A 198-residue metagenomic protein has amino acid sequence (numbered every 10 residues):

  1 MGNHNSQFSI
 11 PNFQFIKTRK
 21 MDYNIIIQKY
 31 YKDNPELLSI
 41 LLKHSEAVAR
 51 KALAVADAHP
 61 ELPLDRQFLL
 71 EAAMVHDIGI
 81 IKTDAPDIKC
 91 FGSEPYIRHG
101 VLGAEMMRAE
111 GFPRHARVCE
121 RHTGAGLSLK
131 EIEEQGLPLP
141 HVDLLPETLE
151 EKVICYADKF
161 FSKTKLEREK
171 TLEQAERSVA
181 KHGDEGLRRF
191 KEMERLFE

Functional and structural regions predicted by a protein language model:
M1-K17: Short, basic, low-complexity termini and linkers enriched in Ser/Thr/Gly/Pro that act as targeting/leader peptides
R19, D65-Q67, H99, G111 (+1 more regions): Residue-level preference for nonpolar/small residues embedded in alpha-helices
D22-H44, I81-G92: Active-site flanking loop/helix segments enriched in acidic
I26-Y31, L69-V75, V118-H122, V153-F160: Short alpha-helical scaffolding segments that buttress acidic/His motifs in well-ordered protein cores
E36-L62, V75, E110, A125 (+1 more regions): Divalent metal-dependent phosphate-bond-processing catalytic cores, especially two-metal-ion Mg2+/Mn2+ enzymes that act
V48, L64-M107, V118-G126: His-Asp-centered metal-binding catalytic motifs of divalent-metal-dependent phosphohydrolases/nucleases
